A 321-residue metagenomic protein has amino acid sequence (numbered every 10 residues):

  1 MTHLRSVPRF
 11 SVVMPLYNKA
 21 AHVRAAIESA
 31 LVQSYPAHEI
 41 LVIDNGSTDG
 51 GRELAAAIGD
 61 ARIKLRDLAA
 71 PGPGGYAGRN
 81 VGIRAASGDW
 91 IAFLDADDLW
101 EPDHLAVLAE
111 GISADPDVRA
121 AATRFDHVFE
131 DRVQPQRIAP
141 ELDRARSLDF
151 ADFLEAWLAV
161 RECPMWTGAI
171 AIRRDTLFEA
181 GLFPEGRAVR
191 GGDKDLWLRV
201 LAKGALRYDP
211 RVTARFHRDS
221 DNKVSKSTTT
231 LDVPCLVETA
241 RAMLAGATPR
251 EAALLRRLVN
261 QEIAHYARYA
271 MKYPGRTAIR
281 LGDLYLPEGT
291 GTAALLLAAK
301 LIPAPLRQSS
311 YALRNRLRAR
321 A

Functional and structural regions predicted by a protein language model:
L4, L158-V160, P164, R211-A321: C-terminal subregions of glycosyltransferases and related glycan-biosynthesis enzymes
V7-S11, L31-V42, G50, R62-K64: Short loop->beta transition adjacent to catalytic acidic/histidine clusters or analogous donor-positioning motifs
F10-H22, A26, Q33, I43 (+1 more regions): A conserved hydrophobic helix/loop-capping motif in glycosyltransferases and polysaccharide synthases
S29, P36, D44-L54, G72 (+2 more regions): A conserved acidic beta->alpha catalytic loop
L68-A86: Glycine-rich, basic loop-to-helix element that forms the pyrophosphate-binding segment of sugar-nucleotide handling
I91: Short aromatic/hydrophobic "clamp" motif used to bind/position activated sugar donors
D103-I138: Conserved donor NDP-sugar-binding/catalytic core segment of glycosyltransferases
L142-L231, L236: Conserved nucleotide-sugar donor-binding catalytic segment
